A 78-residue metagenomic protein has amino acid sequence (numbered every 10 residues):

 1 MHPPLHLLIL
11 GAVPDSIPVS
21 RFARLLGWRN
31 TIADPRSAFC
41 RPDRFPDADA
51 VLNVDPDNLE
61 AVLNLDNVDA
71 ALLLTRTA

Functional and structural regions predicted by a protein language model:
M1-N67, L74: Hydrophobic, well-ordered beta-alpha structural blocks that scaffold small-molecule cofactor pockets
R76-A78: Short glycine-rich anion-binding loops that position phosphate/pyrophosphate groups of nucleotides and phosphorylated
